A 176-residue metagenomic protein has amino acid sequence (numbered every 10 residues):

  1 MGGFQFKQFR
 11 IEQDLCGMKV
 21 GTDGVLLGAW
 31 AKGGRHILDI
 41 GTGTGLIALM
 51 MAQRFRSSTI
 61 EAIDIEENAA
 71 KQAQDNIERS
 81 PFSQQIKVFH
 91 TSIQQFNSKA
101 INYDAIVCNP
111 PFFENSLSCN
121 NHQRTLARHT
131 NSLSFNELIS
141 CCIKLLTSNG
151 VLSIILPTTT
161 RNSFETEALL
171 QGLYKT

Functional and structural regions predicted by a protein language model:
M1-G33: Class I SAM-dependent transferase core
Q8, S57-T59, S83-Q85, N149 (+1 more regions): A generic structural signal for alpha->beta connector loops
Q13, F89-T91, L156: Short loop/edge segments at beta-strand edges and connector loops that shape dinucleotide/nucleotide cofactor-binding
C16, L133-T176: Conserved Class I SAM-dependent methyltransferase catalytic core
L26-A100, A105-C108, E114-C119: Conserved SAM/SAH cofactor-binding pocket of Class I
N109-P110, L156: Hydrophobic alpha-helix-in-membranes signature
P110-E137: Mobile active-site "lid"/loop adjacent to the S-adenosyl-L-methionine
